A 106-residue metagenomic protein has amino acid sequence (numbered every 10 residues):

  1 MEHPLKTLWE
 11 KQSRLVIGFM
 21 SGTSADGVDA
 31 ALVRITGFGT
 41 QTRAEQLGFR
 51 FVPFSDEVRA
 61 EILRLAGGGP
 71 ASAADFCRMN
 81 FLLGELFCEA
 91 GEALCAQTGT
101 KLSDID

Functional and structural regions predicted by a protein language model:
M1-D106: Short acidic/glycine-rich loops and adjacent helix/strand connectors that line catalytic pockets where negatively
